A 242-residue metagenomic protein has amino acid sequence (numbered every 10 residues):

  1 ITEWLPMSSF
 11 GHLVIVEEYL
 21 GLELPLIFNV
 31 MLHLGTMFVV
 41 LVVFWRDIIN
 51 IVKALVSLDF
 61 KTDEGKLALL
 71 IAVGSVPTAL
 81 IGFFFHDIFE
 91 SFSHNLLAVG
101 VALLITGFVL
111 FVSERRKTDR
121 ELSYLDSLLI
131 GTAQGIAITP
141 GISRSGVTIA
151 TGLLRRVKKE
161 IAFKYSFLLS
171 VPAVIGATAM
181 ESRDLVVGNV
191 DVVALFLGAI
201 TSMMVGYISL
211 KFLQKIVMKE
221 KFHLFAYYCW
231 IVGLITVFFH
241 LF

Functional and structural regions predicted by a protein language model:
I1-F242: Multi-pass membrane proteins that catalyze or facilitate reactions on polyprenyl-/lipid-phosphate substrates and their
